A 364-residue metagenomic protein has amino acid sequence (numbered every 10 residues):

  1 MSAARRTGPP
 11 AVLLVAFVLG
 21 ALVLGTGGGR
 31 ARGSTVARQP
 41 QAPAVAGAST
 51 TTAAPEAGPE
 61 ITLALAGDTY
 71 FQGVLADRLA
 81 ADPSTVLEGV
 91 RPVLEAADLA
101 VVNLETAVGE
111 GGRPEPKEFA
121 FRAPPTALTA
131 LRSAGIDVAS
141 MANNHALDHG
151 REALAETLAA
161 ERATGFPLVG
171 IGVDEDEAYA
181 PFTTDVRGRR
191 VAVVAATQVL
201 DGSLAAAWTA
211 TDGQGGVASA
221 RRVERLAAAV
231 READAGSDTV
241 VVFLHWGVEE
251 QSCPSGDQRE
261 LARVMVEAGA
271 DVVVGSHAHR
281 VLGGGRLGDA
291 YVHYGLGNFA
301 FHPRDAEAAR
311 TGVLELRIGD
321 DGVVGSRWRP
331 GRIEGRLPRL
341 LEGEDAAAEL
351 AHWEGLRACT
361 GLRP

Functional and structural regions predicted by a protein language model:
A3-P364: Acidic, metal/ion-coordinating pockets
